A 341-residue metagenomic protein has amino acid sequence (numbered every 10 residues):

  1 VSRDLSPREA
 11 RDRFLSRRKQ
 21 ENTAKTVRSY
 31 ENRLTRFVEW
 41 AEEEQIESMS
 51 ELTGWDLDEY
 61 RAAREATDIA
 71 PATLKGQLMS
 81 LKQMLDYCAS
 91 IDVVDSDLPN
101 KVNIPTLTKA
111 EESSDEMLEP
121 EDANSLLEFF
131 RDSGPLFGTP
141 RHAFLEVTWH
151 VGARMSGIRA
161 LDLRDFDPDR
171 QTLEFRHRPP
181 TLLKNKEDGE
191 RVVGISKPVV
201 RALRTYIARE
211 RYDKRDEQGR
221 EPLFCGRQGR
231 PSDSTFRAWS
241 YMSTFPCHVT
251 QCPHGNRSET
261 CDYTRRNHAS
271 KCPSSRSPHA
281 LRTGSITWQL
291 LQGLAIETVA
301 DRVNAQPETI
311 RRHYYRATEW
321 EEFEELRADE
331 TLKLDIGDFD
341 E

Functional and structural regions predicted by a protein language model:
V1, A328-E341: C-terminal secondary-structure termini that scaffold catalytic or DNA-interacting sites
D12-S113, R211: N-terminal core-binding DNA-recognition domain of tyrosine recombinases/integrases
E21, V303-A328: Catalytic-site neighborhood detector that most strongly recognizes the C-terminal catalytic loop/helix of tyrosine
E44, W239-D301, E308, R316: Short, basic (Lys/Arg/His-rich) helix/loop patches that form interaction surfaces in the mid-to-C-terminal regions
T108-E128, L183-K197, R215-R220: DNA breakage-rejoining catalytic core of tyrosine-based enzymes
P120-M155, Q218: Basic, Lys/Arg- and aromatic-enriched nucleic-acid-binding interface segment
A160-T205, R211-E217: Conserved tyrosine-mediated DNA breakage-rejoining catalytic core shared by Y-recombinases
P198-P273: Active-site/catalytic core of tyrosine-dependent DNA strand-transfer enzymes
